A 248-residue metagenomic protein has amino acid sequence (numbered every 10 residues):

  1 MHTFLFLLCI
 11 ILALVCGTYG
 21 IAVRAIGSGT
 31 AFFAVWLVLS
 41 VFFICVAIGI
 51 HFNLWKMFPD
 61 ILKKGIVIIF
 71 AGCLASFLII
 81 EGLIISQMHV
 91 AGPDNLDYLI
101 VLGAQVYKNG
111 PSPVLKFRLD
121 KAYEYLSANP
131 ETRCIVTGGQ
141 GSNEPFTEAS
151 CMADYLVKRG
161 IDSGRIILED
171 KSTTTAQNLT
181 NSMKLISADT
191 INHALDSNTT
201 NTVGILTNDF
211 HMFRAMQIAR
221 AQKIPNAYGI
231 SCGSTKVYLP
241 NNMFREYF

Functional and structural regions predicted by a protein language model:
H2-F52: Membrane-embedded alpha-helical segments of integral membrane proteins
L5-L8, L12, I66-S76, R245: Hydrophobic alpha-helical transmembrane segments of polytopic
I21, D60-I61, L115, H211: Short alpha-helical segments used as structural interaction elements across diverse proteins
A22-A25, C45, I50-F52, K56 (+2 more regions): A short, flexible N-terminal coil/short beta segment enriched in small residues
F43-V90: Transmembrane alpha-helices and immediately adjacent membrane-cytoplasm interface residues in multi-pass integral
G72, I79-F244: A structural signal for short, hydrophobic/glycine-enriched beta-strand patches
